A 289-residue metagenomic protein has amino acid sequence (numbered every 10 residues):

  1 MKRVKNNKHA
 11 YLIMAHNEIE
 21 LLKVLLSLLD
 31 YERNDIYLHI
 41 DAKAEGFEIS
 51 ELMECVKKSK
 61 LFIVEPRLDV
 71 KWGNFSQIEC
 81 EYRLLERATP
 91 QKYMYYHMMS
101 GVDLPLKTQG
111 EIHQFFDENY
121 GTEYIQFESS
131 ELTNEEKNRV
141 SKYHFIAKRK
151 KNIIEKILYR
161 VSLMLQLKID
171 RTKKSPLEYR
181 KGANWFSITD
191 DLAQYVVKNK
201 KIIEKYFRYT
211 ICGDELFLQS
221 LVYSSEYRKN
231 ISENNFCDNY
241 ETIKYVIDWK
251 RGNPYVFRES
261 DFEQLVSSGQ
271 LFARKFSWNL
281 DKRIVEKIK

Functional and structural regions predicted by a protein language model:
M1-K289: ER/Golgi luminal nucleotide-sugar-dependent glycosyltransferases, focusing on the catalytic module
